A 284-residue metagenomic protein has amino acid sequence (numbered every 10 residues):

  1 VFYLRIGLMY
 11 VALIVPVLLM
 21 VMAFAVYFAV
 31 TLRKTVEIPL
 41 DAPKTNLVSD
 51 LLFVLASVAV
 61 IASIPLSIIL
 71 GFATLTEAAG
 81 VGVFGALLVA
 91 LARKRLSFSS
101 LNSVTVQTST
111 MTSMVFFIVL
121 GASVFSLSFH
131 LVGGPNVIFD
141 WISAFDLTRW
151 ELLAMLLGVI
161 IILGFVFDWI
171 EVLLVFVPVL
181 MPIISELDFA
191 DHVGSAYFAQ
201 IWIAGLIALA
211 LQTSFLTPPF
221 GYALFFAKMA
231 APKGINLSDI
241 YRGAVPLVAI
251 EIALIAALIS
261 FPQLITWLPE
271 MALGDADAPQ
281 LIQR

Functional and structural regions predicted by a protein language model:
V1-R284: Alpha-helical transmembrane segments of multi-pass membrane transport proteins
